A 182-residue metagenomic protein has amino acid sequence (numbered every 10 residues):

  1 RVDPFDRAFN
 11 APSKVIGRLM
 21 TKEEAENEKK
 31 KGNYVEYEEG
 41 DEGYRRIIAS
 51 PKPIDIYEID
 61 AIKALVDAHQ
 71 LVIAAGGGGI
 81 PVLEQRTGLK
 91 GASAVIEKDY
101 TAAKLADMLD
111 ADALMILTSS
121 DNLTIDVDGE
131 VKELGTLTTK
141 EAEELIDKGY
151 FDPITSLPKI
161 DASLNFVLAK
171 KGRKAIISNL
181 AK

Functional and structural regions predicted by a protein language model:
R1-K174, L180-A181: Nucleotide/pyrophosphate-binding catalytic subdomain
